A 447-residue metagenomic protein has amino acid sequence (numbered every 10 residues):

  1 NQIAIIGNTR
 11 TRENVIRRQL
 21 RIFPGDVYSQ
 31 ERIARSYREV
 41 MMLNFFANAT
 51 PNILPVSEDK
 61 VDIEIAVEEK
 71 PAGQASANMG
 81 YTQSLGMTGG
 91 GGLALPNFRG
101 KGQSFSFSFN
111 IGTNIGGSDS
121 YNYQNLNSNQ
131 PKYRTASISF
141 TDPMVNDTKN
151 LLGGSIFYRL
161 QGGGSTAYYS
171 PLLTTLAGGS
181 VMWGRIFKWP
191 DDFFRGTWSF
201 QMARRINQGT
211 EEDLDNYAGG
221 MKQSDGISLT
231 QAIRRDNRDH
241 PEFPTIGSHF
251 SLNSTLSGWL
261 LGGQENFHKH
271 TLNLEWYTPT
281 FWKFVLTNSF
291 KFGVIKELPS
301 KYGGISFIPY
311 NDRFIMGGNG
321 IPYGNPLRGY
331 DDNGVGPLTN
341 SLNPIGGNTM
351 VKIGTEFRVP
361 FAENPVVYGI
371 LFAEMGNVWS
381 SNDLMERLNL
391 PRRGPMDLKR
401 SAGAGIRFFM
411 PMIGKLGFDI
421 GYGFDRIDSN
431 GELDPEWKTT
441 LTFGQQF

Functional and structural regions predicted by a protein language model:
N1, R10-E13, V67-A72: Conserved catalytic cores of ATP-dependent inositol ring kinases
I6-N8: Structural motif
R10-F23: N-terminal periplasmic "start-of-domain" segments of outer-membrane beta-barrel proteins
D26-E242, S248-S251, F284, R328-G329 (+3 more regions): Gram-negative/organellar outer-membrane beta-barrel architecture
M42, Q74-S76, G80-G86, A94 (+5 more regions): C-terminal outer-membrane beta-barrel translocator/porin domains of Gram-negative envelope proteins and their
V56-D59, K70, G346-V351, P360-V366 (+3 more regions): A structural signal for short secondary-structure junctions
S380, M385-F424, D428-E432: C-terminal structured "cap/appendage" subdomains that terminate the fold
